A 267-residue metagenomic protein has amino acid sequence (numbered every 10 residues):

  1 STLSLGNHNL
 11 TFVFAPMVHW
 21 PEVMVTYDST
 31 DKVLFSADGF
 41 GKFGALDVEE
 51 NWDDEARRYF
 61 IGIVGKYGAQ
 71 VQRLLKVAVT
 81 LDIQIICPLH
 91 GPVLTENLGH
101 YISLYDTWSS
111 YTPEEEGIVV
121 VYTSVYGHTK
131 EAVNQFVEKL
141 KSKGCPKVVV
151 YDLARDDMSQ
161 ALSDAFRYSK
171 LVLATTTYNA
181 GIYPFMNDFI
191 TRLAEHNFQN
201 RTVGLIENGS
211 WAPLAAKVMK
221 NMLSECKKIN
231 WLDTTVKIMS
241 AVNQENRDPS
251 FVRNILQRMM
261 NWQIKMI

Functional and structural regions predicted by a protein language model:
S1-E50: Catalytic core of the metallo-beta-lactamase
A15-M17, S103, V150-D156: Short gly/ser/thr-rich secondary-structure transition/capping motifs
Y27, L34, G117-V121, G204: Conserved beta-strand elements of the Class I
D38, Y122-V125, L153, E207-N208: Cofactor-binding loop segments of dinucleotide-utilizing enzymes, especially the Rossmann-like FAD- and NAD(P)+-binding
G39-G41, H90-V93, V125: Glycine-rich beta-alpha junction loops
L46-I86, H90-V93, Q135-Y151, A161-I267: FMN-binding flavodoxin-like domain, especially the glycine-rich phosphate-binding loop
C87-E114: Short N-terminal or domain-adjacent regulatory/targeting segments
V121-S142: Short, charged N-terminal beta->alpha structural module
